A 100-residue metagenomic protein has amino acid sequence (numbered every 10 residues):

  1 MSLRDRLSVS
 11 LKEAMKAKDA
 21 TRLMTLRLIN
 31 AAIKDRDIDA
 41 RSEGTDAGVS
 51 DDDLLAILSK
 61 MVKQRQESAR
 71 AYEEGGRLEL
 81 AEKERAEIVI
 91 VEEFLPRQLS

Functional and structural regions predicted by a protein language model:
M1-S100: Charged, compositionally biased, marginally structured helical/coil segments
